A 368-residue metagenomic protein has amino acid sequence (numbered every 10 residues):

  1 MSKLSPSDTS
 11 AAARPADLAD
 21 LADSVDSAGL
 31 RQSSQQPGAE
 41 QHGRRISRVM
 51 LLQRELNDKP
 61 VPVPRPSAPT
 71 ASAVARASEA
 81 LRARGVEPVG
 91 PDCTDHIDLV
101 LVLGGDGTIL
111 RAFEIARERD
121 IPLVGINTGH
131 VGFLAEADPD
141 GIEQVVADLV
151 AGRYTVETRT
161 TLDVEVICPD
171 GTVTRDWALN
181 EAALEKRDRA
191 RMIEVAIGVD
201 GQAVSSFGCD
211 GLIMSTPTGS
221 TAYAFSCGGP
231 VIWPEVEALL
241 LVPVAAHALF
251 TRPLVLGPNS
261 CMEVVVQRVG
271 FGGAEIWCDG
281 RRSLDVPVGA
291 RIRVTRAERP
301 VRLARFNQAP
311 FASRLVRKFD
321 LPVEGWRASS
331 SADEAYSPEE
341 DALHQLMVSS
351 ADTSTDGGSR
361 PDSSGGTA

Functional and structural regions predicted by a protein language model:
M1-D20, D26-L99, L103, I109-R111 (+2 more regions): ATP/NTP phosphate-donor binding region
K3, L184, D200-A203, R252-A368: ATP/nucleoside-binding phosphotransfer catalytic cores, i.e., glycine-rich phosphate-binding loops
R54, L101, N127, A182 (+1 more regions): A residue-level signal for conserved active-site and pocket-lining positions in enzyme catalytic cores
G107-F113, T221-S226: Short glycine/serine/threonine-rich phosphate/pyrophosphate-binding segments that cradle anionic phosphate groups
D120-P122, L240: Proline-centered loop/turn at the N-terminus of a beta-strand
F133-G211: Catalytic core of DAGKc-family lipid kinases
I197, G219, I276: Short aromatic-centered micro-motifs
S206-F250: Gly/Ser/Thr-rich active-site loops/lids in small-molecule metabolic enzymes that frequently grip phosphoryl groups
